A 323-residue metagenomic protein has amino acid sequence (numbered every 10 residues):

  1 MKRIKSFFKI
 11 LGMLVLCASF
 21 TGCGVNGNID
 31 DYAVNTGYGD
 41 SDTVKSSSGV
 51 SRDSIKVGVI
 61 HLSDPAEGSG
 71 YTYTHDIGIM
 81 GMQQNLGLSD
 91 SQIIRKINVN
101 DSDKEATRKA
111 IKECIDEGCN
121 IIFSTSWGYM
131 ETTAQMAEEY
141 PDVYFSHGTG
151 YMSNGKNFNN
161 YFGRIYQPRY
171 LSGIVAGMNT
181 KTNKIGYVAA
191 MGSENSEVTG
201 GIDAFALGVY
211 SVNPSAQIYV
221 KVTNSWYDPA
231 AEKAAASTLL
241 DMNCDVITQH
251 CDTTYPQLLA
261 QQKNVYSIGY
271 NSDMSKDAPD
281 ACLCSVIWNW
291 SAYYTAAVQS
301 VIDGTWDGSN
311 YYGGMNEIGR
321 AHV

Functional and structural regions predicted by a protein language model:
M1-K2, G24: N-terminal hydrophobic targeting signals that begin at the initiator methionine
K2-L11: Bacterial N-terminal signal peptides that target proteins for export
F8, V25-G27: Short, aromatic- and cysteine-enriched interfacial helices/patches that mediate contacts at lipid membranes
L11-G12, V209: Prokaryotic Sec-type signal peptides and long signal-anchor helices with extended Leu/Ile/Val-rich h-regions
A18-G22: C-terminal motif of bacterial Sec signal peptides marking the signal peptidase cleavage site
G27-H322: A residue-level marker of the well-folded mature domains of exported/periplasmic proteins
